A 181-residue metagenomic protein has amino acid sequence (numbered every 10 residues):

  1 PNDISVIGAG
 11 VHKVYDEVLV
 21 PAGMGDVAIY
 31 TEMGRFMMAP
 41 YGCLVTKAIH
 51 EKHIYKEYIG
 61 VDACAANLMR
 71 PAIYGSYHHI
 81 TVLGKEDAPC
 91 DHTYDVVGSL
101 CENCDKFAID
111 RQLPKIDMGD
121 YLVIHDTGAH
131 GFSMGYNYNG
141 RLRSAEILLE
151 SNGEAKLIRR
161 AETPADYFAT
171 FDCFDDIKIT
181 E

Functional and structural regions predicted by a protein language model:
P1-A22, D26-Y30: Acidic, glycine-rich loop-and-beta core segments that form the ion-binding/anion-interacting portion of active sites
L19, M24-E181: Charged (often Lys/Glu-rich) extended helix/loop segments that serve as interaction or gating elements
